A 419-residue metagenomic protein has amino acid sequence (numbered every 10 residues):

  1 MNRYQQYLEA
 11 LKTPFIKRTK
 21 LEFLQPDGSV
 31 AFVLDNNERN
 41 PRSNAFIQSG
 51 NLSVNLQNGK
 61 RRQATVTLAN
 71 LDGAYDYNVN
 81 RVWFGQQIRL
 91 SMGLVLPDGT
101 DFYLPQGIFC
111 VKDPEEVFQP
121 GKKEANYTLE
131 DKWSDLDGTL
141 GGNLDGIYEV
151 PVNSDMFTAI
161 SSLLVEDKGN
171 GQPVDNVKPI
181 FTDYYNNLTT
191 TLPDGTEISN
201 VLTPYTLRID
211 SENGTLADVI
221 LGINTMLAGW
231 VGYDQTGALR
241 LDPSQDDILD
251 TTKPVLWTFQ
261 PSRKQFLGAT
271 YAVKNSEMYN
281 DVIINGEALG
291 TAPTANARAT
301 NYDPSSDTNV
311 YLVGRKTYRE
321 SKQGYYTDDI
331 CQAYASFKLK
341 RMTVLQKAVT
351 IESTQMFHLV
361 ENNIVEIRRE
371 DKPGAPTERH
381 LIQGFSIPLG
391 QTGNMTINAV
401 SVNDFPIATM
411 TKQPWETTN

Functional and structural regions predicted by a protein language model:
M1-E149, R208-D210, L221-A228, K253-A269: Assembly/oligomerization scaffold segments
M1-E38, D218-L221, T225-M226, W230-G390 (+2 more regions): Acidic, small/polar-enriched beta strand-loop surface segments
I16, E149-F157, S162, T409-N419: Cys-His-centered catalytic/binding microenvironment captured across papain-like cysteine peptidases and homologous
L52-A74, K122-D135, I284, R341-S353 (+2 more regions): Oligomerization/assembly interface segments of phage tail-like spikes and tubes
L71, V111-E116, E130-S134, S244-D246 (+4 more regions): Solvent-exposed coil/turn segments that connect beta secondary-structure elements in extracytoplasmic/periplasmic
F102, G121-E124, V360, P376 (+1 more regions): Short glycine/proline-enriched turns and hinge-like loops at secondary-structure junctions
V117-Y271: Charged- and aromatic-enriched interaction segments used to assemble and dock large macromolecular complexes
